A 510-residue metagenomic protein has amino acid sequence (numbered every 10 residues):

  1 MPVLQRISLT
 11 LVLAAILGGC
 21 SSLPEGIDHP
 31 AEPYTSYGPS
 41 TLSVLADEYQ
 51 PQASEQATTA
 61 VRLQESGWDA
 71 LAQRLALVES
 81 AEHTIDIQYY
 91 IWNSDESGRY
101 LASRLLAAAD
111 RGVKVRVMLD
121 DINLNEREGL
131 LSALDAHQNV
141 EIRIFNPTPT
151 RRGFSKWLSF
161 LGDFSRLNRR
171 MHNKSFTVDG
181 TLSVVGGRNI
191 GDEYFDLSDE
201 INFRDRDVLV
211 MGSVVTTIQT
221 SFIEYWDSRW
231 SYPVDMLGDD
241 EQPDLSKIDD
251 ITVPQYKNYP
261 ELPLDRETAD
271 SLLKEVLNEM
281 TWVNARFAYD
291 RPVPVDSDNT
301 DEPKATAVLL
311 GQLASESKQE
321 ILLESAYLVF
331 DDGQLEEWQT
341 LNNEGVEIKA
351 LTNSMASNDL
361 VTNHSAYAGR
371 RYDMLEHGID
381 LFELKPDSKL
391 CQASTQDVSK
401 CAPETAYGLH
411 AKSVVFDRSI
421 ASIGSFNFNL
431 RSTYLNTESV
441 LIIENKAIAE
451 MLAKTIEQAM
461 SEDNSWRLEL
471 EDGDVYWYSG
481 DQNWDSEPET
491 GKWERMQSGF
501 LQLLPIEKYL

Functional and structural regions predicted by a protein language model:
M1-L9: Bacterial N-terminal signal peptides that target proteins for export
C20-R116, D120-H172, V178-L510: Charged, low-complexity intrinsically disordered terminal segments
